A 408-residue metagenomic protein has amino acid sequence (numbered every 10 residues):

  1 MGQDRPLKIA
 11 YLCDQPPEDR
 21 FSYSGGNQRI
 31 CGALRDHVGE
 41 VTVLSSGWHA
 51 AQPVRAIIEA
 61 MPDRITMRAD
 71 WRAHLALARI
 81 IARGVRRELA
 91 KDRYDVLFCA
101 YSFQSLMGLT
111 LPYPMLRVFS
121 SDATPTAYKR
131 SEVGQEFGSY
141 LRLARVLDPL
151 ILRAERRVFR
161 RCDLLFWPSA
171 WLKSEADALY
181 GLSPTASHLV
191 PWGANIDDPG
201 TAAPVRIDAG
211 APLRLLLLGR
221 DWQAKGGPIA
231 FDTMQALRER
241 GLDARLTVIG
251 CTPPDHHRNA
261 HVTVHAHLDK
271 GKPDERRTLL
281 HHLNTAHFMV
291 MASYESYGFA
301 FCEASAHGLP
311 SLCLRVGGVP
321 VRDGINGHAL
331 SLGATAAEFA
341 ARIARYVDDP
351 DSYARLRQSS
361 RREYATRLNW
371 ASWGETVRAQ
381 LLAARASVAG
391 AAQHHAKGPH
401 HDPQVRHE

Functional and structural regions predicted by a protein language model:
F119-R153: Acceptor-binding helix/loop patch of EC 2.4 sugar-transfer enzymes, predominantly nucleotide-sugar-dependent
W171, G193: Carbohydrate-associated surface elements
A203-K225, F231-R238, L246: Conserved donor-binding/catalytic core segment of Leloir-type glycosyltransferases
G250-F288: Nucleotide-activated donor-binding/catalytic signature segment of Leloir-type glycosyltransferases, i.e., the conserved
H281-S296, L309: Acidic donor-binding loop of glycosyltransferase active sites
P310-L314: Short hydrophobic beta-strand element within catalytic cores of glycosyltransferases and related nucleotide-activated
V321, H328-A336, A344-D351: Conserved acidic donor-binding segment of nucleotide-sugar-dependent glycosyltransferases
R345, S352-R367, W373-T376: A short, well-ordered alpha-helix in the C-terminal region of glycosyltransferases
